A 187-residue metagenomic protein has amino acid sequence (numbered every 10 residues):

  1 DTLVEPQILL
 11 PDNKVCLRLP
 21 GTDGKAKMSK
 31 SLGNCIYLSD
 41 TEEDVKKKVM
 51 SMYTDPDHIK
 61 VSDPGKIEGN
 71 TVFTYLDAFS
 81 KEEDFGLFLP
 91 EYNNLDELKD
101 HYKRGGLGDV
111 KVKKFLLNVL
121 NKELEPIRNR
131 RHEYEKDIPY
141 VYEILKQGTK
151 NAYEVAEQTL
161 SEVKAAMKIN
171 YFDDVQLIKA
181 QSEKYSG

Functional and structural regions predicted by a protein language model:
D1-G187: Conserved nucleotide- and phosphate/pyrophosphate-binding catalytic cores in adenylate/nucleotidyl-handling enzymes
